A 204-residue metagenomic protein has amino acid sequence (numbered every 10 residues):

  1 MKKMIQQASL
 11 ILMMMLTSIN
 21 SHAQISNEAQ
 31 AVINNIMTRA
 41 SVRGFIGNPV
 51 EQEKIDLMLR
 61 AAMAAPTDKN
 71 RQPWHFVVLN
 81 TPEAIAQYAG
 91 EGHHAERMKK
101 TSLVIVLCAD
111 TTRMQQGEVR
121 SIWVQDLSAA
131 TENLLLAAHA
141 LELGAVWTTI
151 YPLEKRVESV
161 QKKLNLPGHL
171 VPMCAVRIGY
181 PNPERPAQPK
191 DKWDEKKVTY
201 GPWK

Functional and structural regions predicted by a protein language model:
M1-S9: Bacterial N-terminal signal peptides that target proteins for export
S21-K204: Acidic, surface-exposed loops and disordered segments
